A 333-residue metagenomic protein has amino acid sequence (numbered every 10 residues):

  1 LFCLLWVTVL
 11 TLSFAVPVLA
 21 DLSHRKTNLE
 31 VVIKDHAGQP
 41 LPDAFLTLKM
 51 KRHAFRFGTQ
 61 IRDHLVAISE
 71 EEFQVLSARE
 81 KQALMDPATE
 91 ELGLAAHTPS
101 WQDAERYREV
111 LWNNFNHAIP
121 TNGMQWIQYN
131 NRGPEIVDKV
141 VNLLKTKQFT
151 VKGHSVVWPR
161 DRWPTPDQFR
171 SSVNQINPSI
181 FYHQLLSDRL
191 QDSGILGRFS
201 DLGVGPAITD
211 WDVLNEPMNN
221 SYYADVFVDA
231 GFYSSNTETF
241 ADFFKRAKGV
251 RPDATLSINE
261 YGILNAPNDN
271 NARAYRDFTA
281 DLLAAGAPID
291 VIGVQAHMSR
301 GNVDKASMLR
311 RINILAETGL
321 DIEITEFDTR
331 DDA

Functional and structural regions predicted by a protein language model:
F2-S13: Bacterial N-terminal signal peptides
P17-V66, H117, W126, K152 (+5 more regions): Beta-strand-rich domain onsets/edges
V31, A118, W211, I292: Conserved, mostly hydrophobic/aromatic
D63-H64, T121-Q128, F149-R170, N215-N219: Aromatic-lined carbohydrate-binding surfaces of glycoside hydrolases
A67-A88, A95-W112, H183-I195, N270-L282: Short, acidic/polar
A83, L94, P99-Q125, L143 (+1 more regions): Catalytic domains of carbohydrate-active enzymes, especially glycoside hydrolases
Q128-K139, T165-D277, N302-R310: Active-site cleft segment of glycoside hydrolase catalytic domains centered on the general acid/base Glu
R162-P164, T255-A266, V294-R300, L315-A333: Active-site clefts of carbohydrate-active enzymes
